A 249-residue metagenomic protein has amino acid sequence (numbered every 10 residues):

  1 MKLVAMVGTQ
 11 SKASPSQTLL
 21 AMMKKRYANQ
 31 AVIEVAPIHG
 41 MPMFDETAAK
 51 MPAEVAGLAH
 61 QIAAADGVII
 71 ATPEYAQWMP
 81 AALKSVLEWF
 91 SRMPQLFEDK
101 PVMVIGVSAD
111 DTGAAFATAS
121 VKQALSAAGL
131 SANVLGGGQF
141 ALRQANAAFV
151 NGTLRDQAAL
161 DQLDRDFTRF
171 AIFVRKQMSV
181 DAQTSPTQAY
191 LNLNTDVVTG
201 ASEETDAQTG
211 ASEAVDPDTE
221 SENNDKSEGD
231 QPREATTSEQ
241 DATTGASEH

Functional and structural regions predicted by a protein language model:
M1-M93, T153-D166, V174-G200, E204-Q208 (+4 more regions): N-terminal beta1-alpha1-beta2 submodule of the flavodoxin-like/Rossmannoid cofactor-binding fold
L20-A21, T118, K122, A171: Predominant activation on well-ordered alpha-helical scaffold segments within soluble catalytic domains
I33-M43, M93, G129-N151: Mobile beta-alpha loop/short-helix "lid" or hinge segments that flank ligand
E74, S108, N146: Short, flexible active-site-adjacent loop segments at beta-strand->alpha-helix junctions, enriched in small/polar
F97-D99: A glycine-biased structural micro-motif
P101-R143: Short, glycine-/small-residue-rich phosphate/pyrophosphate-handling segment
A127-S131, R169-K176: Rossmann-like dinucleotide/phosphate-binding beta-alpha-beta segment
